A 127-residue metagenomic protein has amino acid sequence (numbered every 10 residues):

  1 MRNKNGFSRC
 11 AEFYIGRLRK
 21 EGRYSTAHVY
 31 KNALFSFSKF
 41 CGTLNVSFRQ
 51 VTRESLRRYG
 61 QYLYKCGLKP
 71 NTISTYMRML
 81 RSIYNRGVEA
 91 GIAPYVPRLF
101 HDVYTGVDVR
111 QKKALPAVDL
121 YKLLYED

Functional and structural regions predicted by a protein language model:
R2-C66, N85: Basic/aromatic-enriched alpha-helical hairpins
A27-H28, V46, P94-V96, R110: Short, flexible segments with low predicted structural confidence
V29-N32, T75-M79, L115-V118: Generic recognition of stable, solvent-exposed alpha-helical segments in well-folded globular domains
S36-K39, R49, K65-L99: N-terminal DNA-binding recognition helix of tyrosine site-specific recombinases/integrases
C41, P97, L124-D127: Short, flexible helix/strand-to-coil boundary loops that buttress conserved ligand/catalytic motifs in alpha/beta
L56, L80, L123: Conserved hydrophobic/aromatic pocket- or pore-lining residues that grip, position, or stack substrates in active sites
H101-V103: Minor-groove-contacting beta-hairpin "wing" of winged helix-turn-helix DNA-binding domains
T105-D127: Long, amphipathic, Lys/Arg-enriched alpha-helical "connector/arm" segment
